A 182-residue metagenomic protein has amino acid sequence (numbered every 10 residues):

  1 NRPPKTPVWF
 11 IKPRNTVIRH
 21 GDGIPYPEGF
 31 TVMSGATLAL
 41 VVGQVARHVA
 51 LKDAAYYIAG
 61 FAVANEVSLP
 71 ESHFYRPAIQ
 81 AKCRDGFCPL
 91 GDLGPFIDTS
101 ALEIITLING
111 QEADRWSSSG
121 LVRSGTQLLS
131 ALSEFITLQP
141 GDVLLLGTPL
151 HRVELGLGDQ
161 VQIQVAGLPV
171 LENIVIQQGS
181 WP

Functional and structural regions predicted by a protein language model:
N1-A36, N173-I176, P182: Extended, compositionally biased flexible segments
N1-P3, P25, S68-P182: Catalytic-pocket segment enriched in acidic/His residues
P4, V17-H20, H48-A50, L69-H73: Short, well-ordered, mixed-charge alpha-helical segments that flank or form enzyme active sites
P7-W9, N15-T16, T37-A39, A59-A62 (+3 more regions): Structural motif
K12-R14, E28, A36-L38, V42-Q44 (+3 more regions): Short, structured patches in soluble enzyme cores that scaffold and shape functional sites
V17-E28, V42-V49, P89: Active-site glycine-rich loop that binds ribose-phosphate moieties when present
G35-A39, I58-A59, A101-E103, Q160: Broad gene-expression machinery/nucleic-acid interaction feature
R47-A62: N-terminal accessory regions of nucleic-acid-interacting proteins
